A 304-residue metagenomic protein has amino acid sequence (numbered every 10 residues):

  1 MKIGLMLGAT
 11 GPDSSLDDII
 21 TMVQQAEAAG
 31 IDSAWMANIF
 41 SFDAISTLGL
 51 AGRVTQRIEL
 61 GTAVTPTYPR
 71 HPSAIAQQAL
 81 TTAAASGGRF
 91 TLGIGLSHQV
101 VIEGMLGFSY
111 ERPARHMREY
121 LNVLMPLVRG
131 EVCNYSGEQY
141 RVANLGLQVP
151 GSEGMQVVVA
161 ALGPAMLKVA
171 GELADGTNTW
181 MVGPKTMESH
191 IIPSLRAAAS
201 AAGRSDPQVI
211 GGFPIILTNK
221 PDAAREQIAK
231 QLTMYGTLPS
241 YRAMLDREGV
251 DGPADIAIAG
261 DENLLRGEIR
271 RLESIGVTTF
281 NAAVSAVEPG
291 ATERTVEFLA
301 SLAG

Functional and structural regions predicted by a protein language model:
M1-G304: Active-site-adjacent structural elements that line small-molecule/cofactor binding pockets in enzymes
